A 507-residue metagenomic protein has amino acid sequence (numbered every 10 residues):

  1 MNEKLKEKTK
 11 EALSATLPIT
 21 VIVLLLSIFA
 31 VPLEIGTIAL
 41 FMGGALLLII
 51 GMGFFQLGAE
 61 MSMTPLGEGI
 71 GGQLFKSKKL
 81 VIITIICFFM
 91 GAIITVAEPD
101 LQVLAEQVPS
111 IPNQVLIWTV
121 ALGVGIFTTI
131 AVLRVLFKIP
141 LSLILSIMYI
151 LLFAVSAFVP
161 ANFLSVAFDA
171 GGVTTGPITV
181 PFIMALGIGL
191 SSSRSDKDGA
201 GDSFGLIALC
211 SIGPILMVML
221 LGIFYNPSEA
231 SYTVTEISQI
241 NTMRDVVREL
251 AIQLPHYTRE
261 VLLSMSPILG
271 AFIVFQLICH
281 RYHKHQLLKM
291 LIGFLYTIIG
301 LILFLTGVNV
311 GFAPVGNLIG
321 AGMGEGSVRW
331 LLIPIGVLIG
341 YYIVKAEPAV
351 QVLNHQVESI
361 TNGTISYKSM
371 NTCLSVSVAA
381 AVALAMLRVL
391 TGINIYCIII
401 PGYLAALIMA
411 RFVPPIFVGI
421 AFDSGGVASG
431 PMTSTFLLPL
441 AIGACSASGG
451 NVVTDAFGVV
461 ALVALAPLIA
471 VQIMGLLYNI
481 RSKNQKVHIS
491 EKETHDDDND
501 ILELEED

Functional and structural regions predicted by a protein language model:
M1-A12, T16, G67-V81, S195-S203 (+6 more regions): Intrinsically disordered, low-complexity non-transmembrane regions of multi-pass membrane transporters
N2, A131-S146, N162, R194-Q239 (+3 more regions): Juxtamembrane and boundary regions of transmembrane helices in multi-pass small-molecule transporters and channels
L17-A30, G44-F54, I86-I93, G123-R134 (+10 more regions): Hydrophobic core segments of alpha-helical transmembrane domains in multi-pass membrane transport and ion-translocation
L25-A39, A59-G67, I93-V108, F127-K138 (+11 more regions): Transmembrane helix-loop junctions in multi-pass membrane proteins
A39-L40, G58, A105-I117, V135-I150 (+8 more regions): Transmembrane helix-loop boundary segments of multi-pass membrane transporters
E60-K78, V103-P109, F312-G324, A349-I365 (+1 more regions): Flexible loop linkers connecting adjacent transmembrane helices in multi-pass alpha-helical membrane transporters
G72-Q73, L80-L151, R329-A410: Helix-loop-helix junctions within the multi-pass membrane cores of secondary transporters/permeases
E236-A349: Transmembrane helical segments that form the transport core of multi-pass membrane transport proteins
